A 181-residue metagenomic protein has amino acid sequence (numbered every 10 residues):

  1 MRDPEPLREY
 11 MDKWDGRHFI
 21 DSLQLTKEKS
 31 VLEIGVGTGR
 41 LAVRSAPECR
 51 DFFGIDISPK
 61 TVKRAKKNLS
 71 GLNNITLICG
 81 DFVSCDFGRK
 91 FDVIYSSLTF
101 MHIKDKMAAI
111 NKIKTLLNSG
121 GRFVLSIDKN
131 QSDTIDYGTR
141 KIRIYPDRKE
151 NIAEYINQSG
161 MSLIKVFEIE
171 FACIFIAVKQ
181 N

Functional and structural regions predicted by a protein language model:
M1-L25, N68, Q131-D133: Conserved class I S-adenosyl-L-methionine
E28-G35: Conserved class I S-adenosyl-L-methionine
T38-V83: Class I SAM-dependent methyltransferase SAM/SAH-binding core
Y95: A conserved beta-strand element that flanks and buttresses the S-adenosyl-L-methionine
M107-S119: A short glycine-rich, Lys/Arg-flanked "PGG" loop and its adjoining helix->strand segment in the class I
G120-I127: Conserved beta-strand signature within the Rossmann-like core of class I S-adenosyl-L-methionine
I135-N151: Acceptor-substrate binding/catalytic loop of class I
S159-M161, K165-N181: Core SAM-dependent methyltransferase catalytic element
